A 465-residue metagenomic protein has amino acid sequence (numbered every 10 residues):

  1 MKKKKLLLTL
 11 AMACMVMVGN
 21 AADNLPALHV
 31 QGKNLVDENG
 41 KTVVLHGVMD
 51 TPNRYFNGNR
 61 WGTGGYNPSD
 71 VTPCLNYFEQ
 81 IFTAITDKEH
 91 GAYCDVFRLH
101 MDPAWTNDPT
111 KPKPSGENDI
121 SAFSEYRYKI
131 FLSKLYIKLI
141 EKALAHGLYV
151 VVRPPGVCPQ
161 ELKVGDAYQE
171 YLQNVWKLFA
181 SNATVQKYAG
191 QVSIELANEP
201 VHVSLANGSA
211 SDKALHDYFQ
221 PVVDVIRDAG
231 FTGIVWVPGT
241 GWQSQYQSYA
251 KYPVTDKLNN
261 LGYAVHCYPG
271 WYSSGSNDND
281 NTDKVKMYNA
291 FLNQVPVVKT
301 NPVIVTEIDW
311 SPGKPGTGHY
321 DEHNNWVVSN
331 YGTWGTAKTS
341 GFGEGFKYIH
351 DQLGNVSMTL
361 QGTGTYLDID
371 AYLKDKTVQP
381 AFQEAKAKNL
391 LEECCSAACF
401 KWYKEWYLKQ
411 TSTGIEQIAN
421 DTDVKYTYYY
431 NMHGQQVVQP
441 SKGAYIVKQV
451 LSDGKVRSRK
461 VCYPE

Functional and structural regions predicted by a protein language model:
M1-L10: Bacterial N-terminal signal peptides that target proteins for export
K5, A444-E465: C-terminal tail/sorting-segment detector
A11-N20: Hydrophobic h-region of N-terminal signal peptides that target proteins for export in Gram-negative bacteria
A21-M49, N53, N57-G58: N-terminal module-boundary/linker segments of secreted carbohydrate-active enzymes
N24, L28, N67-M101, W105-L196 (+1 more regions): An active-site-proximal structural segment forming one wall of the substrate-binding cleft that immediately precedes
A27-L28, P52, F56-C74, K163-S193 (+2 more regions): Extracellular glycoside hydrolase catalytic/binding regions
V44-T63, S441-L451: Short, surface-exposed, low-complexity cationic segments
T411-H433: Residue-level detector of functionally pivotal "anchor" positions at catalytic/ligand-binding pockets or at interdomain
